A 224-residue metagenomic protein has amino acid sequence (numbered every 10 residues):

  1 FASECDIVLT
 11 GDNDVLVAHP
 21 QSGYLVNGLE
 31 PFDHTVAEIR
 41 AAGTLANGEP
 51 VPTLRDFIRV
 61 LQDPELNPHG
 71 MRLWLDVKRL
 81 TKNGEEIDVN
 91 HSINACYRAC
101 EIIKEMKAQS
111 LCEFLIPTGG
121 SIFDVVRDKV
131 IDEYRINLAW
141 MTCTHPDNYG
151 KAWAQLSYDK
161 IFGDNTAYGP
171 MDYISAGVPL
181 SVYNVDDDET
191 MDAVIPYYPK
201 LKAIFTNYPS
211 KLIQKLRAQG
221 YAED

Functional and structural regions predicted by a protein language model:
F1-L9, N148-A154: Catalytic domains of carbohydrate-active enzymes, especially glycoside hydrolases
E4-C5, A18, L156, T206: Short beta-strand and adjacent tight-turn residues that come in two discontinuous sequence segments and form the edges
C5-L9, L75-R79, F114-G120, W140-T142 (+2 more regions): A cross-domain feature marking catalytic cores of carbohydrate-active enzymes and several ubiquitous metabolic/repair
D6, I39, F57, L75 (+3 more regions): Conserved, mostly hydrophobic/aromatic
L9-Q21, S157-F162: Glycine-rich, proline-tolerant flexible connector loops at the mouths of alpha/beta enzymes
T10-G11, G120-I122, E189, K211: Short alpha-helical
D12, H19-E133, A176: Metal-dependent phosphodiesterase/phospholipase catalytic core, i.e., the His/Asp/Glu-rich active-site region
Y134-D224: C-terminal active-site rim and adjoining tail of enzyme catalytic domains
